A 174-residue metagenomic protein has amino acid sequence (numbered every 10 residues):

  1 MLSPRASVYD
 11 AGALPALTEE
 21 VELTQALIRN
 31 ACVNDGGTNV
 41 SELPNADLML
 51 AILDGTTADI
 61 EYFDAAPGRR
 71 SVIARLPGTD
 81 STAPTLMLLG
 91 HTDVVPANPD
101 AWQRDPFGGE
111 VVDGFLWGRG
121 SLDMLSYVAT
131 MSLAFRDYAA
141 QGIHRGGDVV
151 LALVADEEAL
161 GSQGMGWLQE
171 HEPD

Functional and structural regions predicted by a protein language model:
L2-P99: N-terminal helical capping/dimerization or prosegment-like subdomains of hydrolases acting on amide or phosphate bonds
Q25, L50, A129-R136, G166-Q169: Predominant activation on well-ordered alpha-helical scaffold segments within soluble catalytic domains
A46, M124-V128, S162: Short alpha-helical patches at coil-to-helix transitions and adjacent helical residues in well-structured domains
D64-A66, G120, E157: Structured beta->alpha junctions
G78, Y138, G142, E172: Active-site catalytic pocket residues across diverse enzymes, especially alpha/beta-hydrolases
A83-A152: Active-site metal-coordination/substrate-binding segment of hydrolases, especially metallo-dependent peptidases
G146-D174: Histidine/acidic-residue-rich, glycine-tolerant segments that coordinate divalent metal ions
